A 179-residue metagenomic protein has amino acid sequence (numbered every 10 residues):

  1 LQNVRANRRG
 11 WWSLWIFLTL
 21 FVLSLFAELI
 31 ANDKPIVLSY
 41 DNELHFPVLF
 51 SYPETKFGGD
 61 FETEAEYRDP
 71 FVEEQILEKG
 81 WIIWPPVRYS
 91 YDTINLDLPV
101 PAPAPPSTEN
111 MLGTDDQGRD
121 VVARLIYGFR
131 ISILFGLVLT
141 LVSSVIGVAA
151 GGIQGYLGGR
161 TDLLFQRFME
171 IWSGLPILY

Functional and structural regions predicted by a protein language model:
L1-S144, V148: Gly/Trp-centered helix-boundary motif
Y127-R130, L134-V138, V145-Y179: Cytoplasmic-entry segments and transmembrane alpha-helices of multi-pass inner-membrane transporters
